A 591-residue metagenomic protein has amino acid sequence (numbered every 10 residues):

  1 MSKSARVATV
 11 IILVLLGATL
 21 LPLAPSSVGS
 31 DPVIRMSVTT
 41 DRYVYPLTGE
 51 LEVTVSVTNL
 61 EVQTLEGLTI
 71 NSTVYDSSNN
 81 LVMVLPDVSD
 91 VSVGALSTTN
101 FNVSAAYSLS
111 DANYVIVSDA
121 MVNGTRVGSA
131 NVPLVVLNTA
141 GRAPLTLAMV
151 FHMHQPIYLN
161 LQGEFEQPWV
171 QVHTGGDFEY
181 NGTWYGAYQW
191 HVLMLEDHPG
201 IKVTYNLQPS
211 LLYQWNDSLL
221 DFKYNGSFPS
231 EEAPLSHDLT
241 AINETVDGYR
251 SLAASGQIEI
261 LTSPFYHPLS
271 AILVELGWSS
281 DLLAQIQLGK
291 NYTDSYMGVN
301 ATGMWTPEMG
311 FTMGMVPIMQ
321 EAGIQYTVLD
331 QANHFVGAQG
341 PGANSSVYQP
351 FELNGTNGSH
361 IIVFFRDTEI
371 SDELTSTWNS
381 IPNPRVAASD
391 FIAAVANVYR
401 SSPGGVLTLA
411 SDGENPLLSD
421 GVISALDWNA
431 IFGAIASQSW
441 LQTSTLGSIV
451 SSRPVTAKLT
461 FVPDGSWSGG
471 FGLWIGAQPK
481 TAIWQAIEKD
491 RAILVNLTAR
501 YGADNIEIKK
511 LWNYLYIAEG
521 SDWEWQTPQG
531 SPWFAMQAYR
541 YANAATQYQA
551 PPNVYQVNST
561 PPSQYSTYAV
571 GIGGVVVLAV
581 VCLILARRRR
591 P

Functional and structural regions predicted by a protein language model:
M1-V33, V55, S72, V557-P591: Secretory targeting signatures
Y43-G49: Short, solvent-exposed loop/linker segments at the N-terminal edge of repeated beta-sheet extracellular domains
V57-E61: Asparagine-centered strand-capping/turn motif at beta-strand->loop junctions
Q63-L68, V82: Short acidic/proline- and small/hydrophobic-mixed sequence motifs that coincide with surface turns and coil-to-beta
A106-D111: Short, surface-exposed loop/turn segments at beta-strand-coil junctions that are enriched for proline with nearby
A140-G200, S210-L212, D217-L220, Y224-E232 (+4 more regions): Active-site and substrate-binding clefts of carbohydrate-active enzymes
P209-T306, S359-N379, T408, G413 (+2 more regions): Metal-dependent polysaccharide deacetylase catalytic core of the NodB/CE4 family, i.e., the active-site-bearing domain
D281-N344, N415-Q438: Catalytic domains of cell-wall/extracellular-matrix polysaccharide-remodeling enzymes, centered on de-N-acetylation
